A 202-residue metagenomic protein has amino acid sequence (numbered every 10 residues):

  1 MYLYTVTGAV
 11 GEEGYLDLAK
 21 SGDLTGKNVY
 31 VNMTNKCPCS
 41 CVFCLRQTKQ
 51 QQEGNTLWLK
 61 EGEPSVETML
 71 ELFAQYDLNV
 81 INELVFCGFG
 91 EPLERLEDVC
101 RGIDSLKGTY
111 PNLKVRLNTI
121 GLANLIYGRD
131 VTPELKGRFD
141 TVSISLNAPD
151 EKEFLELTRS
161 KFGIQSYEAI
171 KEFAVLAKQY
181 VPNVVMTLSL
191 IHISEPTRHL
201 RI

Functional and structural regions predicted by a protein language model:
M1-N35, V42-E61, L78: N-terminal [4Fe-4S]-dependent radical SAM core
T48-P64, V80-R95, T109-G128, L135-A169 (+1 more regions): Core AdoMet radical
P64-L72: Glycine-rich, highly charged phosphate/nucleotide-binding loops
M69, V99, I170: Aromatic/hydrophobic pocket-lining residues that form the small-molecule binding cavity in soluble enzyme cores
F73-D77: Short amphipathic alpha-helix with an adjacent loop that forms part of the alpha/beta core around
L96-C100, G128-R129, S194: Conserved strand-to-helix beginnings and helix N-cap segments that scaffold or border functional pockets
C100-Y110, A174-P182: Surface-exposed amphipathic alpha-helices with a cationic face
I191-I202: Single conserved hydrophobic/aromatic residue that forms the stacking wall/gate of nucleotide- or nucleobase-binding
